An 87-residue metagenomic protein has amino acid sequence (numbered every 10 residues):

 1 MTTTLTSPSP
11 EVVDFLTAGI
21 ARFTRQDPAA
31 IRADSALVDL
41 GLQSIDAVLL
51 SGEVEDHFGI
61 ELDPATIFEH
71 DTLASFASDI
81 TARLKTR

Functional and structural regions predicted by a protein language model:
T2-A29, T81-R87: Thiotemplate assembly-line natural product biosynthesis machinery
A21-L40, F58-T66: Phosphopantetheine carrier-protein modules
A36, T72-A74: Short, structural beta-strand-to-alpha-helix junction motif
D46-D71: Phosphopantetheinylated carrier protein domains
A74-I80: Short, cationic-aromatic polyanion-contact patches
